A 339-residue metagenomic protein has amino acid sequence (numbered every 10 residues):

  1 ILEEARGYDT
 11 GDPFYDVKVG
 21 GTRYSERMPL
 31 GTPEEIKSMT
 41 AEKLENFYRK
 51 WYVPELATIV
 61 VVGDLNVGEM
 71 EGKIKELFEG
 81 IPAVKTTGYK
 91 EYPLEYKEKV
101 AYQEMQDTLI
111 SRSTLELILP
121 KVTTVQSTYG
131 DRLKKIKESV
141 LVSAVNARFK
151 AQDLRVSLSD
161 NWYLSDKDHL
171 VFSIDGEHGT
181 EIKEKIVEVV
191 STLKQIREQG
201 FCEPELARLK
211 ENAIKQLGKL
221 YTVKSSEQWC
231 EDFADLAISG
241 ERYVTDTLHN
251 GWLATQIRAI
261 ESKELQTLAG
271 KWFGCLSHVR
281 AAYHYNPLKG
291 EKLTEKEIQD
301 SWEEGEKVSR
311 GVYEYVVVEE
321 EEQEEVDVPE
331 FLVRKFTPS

Functional and structural regions predicted by a protein language model:
I1-F47, P93-Y96, V187-S191, E198-E231: Acidic/histidine-enriched segments that form metal/cofactor-coordinating and catalytic pocket/exosite environments
E3-R6, L30-E35, L56-D64, T124-R132 (+3 more regions): Second-shell loop/turn segments in exported
Y24-R27, N46-E55, T108-L109, W162-D168 (+1 more regions): Short, flexible turn/loop "capping" segments at secondary-structure junctions
A41-E76, L276-H278: Non-catalytic, conformational "gating/processing" segments within enzyme and secreted inhibitor domains
N66-S127, D131, V142-N146, A207-E211 (+2 more regions): Proteolytic maturation boundary segments
I118, V142-G176, A237: A structural supersecondary motif
R148, Y163-K224, E241-Y243, T255-A259: M16/insulysin-pitrilysin zinc metalloprotease superfamily fold
